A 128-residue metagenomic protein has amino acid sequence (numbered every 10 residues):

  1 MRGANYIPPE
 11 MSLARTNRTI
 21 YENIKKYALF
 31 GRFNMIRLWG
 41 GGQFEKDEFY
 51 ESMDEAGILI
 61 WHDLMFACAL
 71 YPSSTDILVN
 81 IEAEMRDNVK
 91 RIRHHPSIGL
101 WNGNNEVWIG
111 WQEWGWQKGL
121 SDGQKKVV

Functional and structural regions predicted by a protein language model:
M1-A69, T75-L100, E106: Active-site-adjacent substrate/metal-binding segments within catalytic domains of carbohydrate-active enzymes
V89-V128: Active-site region of glycoside hydrolase catalytic domains
